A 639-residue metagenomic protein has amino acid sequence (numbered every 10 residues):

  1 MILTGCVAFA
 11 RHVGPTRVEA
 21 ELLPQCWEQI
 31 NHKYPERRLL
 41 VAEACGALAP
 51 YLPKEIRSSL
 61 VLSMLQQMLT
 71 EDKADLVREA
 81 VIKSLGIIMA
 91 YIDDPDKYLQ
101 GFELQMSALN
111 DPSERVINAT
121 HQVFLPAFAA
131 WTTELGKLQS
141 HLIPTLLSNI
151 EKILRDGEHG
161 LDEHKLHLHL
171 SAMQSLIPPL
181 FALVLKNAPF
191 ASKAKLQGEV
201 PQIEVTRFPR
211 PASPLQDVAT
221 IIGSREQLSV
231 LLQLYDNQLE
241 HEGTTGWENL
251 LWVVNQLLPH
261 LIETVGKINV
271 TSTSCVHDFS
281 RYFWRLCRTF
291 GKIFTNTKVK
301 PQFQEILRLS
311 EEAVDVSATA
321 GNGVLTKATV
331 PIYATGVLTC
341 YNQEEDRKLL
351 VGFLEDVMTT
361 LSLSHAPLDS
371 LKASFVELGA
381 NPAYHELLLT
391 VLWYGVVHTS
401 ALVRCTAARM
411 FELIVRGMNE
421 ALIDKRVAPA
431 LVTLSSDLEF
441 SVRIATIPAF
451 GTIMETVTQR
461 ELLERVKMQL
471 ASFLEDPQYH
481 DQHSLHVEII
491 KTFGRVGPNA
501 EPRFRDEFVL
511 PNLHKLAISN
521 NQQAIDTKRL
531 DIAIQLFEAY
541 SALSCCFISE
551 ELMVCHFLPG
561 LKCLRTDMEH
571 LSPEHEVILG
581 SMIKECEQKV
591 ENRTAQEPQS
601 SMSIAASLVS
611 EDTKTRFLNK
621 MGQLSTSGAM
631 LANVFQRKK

Functional and structural regions predicted by a protein language model:
M1-K639: Extended, low-complexity, acidic/polar intrinsically disordered regions that flank or interrupt HEAT/TOG/ARM solenoid
